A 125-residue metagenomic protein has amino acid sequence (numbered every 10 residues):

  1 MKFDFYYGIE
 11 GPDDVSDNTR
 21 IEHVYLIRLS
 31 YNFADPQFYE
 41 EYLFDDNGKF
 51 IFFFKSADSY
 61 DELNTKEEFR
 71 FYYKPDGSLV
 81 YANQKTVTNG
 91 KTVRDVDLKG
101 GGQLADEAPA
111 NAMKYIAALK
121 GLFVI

Functional and structural regions predicted by a protein language model:
M1-D4, E62-I125: Long terminal segments
M1-R20: Terminal domain-start segments
G11-P12, N47, S78, K120: Short linear sequence elements within intrinsically disordered, low-complexity coil regions
N18-Y25, F44-F50, Y72-L79: Short, solvent-exposed coil/turn segments at beta-strand boundaries
V24-F54: Mid-length scaffold segments of soluble, non-membrane domains
F33-D35, Y60-L63: Short glycine/serine/proline-enriched coil/turn segments at secondary-structure junctions
F53-A57, N83-K85: Short, tandemly repeated low-complexity microdomains enriched for cysteine and small residues
